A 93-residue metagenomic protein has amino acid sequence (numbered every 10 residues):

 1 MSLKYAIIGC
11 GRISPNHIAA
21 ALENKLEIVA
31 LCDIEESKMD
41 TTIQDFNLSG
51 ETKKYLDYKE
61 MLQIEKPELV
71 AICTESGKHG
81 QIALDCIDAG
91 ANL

Functional and structural regions predicted by a protein language model:
M1-N47: N-terminal Rossmann-like dinucleotide-binding module
H17, T52-L93: Beta-loop-alpha module in the N-terminal Rossmann-like domain of NAD(P)-dependent dehydrogenases, especially those
